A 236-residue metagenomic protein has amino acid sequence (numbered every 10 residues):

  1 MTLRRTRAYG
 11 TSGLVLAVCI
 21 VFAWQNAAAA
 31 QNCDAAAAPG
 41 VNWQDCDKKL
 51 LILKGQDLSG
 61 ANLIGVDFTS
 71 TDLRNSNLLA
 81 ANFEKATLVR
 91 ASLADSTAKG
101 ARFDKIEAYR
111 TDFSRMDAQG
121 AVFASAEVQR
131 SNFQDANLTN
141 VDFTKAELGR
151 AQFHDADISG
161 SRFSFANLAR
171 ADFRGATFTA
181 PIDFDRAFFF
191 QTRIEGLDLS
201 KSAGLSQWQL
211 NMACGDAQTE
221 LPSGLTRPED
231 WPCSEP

Functional and structural regions predicted by a protein language model:
T2-L14: Bacterial N-terminal signal peptides that target proteins for export
L3-T6, A23, C33, A38: Exposed boundary/loop context
S12-A23: Bacterial N-terminal signal peptides
A29-E235: Tandem repeat scaffolds
